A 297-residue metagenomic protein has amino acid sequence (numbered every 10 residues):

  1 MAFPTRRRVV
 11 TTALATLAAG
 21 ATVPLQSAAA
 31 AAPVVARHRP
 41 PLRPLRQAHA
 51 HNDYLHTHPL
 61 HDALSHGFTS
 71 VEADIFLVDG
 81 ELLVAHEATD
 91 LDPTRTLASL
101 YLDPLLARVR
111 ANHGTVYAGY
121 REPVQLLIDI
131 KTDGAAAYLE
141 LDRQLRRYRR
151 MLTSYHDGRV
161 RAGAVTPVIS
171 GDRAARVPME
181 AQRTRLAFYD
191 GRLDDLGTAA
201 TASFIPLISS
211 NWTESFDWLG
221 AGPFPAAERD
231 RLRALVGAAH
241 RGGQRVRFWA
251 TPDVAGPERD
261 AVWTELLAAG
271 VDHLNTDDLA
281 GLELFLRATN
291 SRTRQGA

Functional and structural regions predicted by a protein language model:
T5, V10-A15, A19-A297: Phosphate-group recognition and catalysis centered on beta-loop-alpha active-site segments
